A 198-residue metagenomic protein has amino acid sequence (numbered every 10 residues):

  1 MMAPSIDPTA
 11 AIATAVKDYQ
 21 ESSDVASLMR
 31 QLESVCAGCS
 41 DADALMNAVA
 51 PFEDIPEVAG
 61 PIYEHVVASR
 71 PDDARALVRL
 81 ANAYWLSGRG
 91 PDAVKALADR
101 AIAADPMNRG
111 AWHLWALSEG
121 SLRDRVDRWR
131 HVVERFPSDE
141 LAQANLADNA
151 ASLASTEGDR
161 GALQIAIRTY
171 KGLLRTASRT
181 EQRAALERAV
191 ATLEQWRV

Functional and structural regions predicted by a protein language model:
M2-R79, W85: N-terminal alpha-helical interaction modules that lie
S22-S27, P51-E64, L86-D99, E119-H131 (+1 more regions): Structural signature of tandem alpha-helical TPR/SEL1-like repeats, specifically the intra-repeat loop/turn
V25, A42, A76, A111 (+2 more regions): TPR alpha-solenoid repeat register
C36-S40, P71, P106, P137 (+1 more regions): Short coil turns that delineate tetratricopeptide repeat
L45-A48, L80, W115, L146 (+1 more regions): Structural register within alpha-helical repeat arrays
V67-A68, D99-A103, H131-S138, R168 (+1 more regions): Conserved structural position within tetratricopeptide repeats
Q164-V198: Terminal, low-structured helical/coil segments at or just beyond the last alpha-helical repeat
